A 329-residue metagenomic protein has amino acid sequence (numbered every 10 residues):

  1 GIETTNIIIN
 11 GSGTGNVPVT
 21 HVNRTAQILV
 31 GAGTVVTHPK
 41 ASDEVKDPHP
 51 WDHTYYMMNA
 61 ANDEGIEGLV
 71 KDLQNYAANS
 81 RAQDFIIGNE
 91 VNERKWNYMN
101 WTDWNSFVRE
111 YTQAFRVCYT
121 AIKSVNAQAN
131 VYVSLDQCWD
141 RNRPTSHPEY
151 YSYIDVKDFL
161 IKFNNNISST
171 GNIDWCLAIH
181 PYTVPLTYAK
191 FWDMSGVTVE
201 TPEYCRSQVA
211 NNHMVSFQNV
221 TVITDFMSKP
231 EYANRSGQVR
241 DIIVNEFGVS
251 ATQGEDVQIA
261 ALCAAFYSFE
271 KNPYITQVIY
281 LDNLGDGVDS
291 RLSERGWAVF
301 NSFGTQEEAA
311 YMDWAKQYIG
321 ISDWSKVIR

Functional and structural regions predicted by a protein language model:
E3-T145, G285-R295: Substrate-binding cleft and catalytic face of glycoside hydrolase catalytic domains, especially the flexible beta-alpha
T20, T25-Q27, W96-N97, T102-N105 (+1 more regions): Aromatic-rich peripheral "rim/lid" segments of glycoside hydrolase catalytic domains that contact and position glycan
D63-V70, Q74, Q83, F107-D256 (+1 more regions): Noncatalytic carbohydrate-binding groove/subsite architecture in carbohydrate-active enzymes
A77, N164-N165, A265-E270: Mature extracellular/periplasmic domains of secretome proteins
A78-N79, T170-G171, K271-P273: Alpha-helix termination/capping residues and helix-transition junctions
E90, Y182, F247-G248, D282-L284: Cell-envelope and extracellular/periplasmic
